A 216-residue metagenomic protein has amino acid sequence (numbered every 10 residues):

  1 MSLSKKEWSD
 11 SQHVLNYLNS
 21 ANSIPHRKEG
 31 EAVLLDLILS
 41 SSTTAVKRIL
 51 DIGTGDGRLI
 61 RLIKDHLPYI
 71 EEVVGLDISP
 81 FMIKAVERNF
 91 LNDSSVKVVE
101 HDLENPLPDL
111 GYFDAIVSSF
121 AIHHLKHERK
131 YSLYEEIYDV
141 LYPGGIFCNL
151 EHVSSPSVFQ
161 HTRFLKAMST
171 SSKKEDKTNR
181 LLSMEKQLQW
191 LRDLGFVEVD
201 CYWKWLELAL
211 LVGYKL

Functional and structural regions predicted by a protein language model:
M1-N16: N-terminal, positively charged/glycine-rich alpha-helical extensions of SAM-dependent methyltransferases
L18-L35: Conserved SAM-binding loop and adjacent beta-strand
L50-I52, R58-N105: Class I SAM-dependent methyltransferase SAM/SAH-binding core
P108-I116: A short acidic, Gly/Pro-enriched loop at the edge of an enzyme's catalytic core that lines a small-molecule cofactor
S118-I122, L150: Residues lining the SAM
Y131-P143: A short glycine-rich, Lys/Arg-flanked "PGG" loop and its adjoining helix->strand segment in the class I
C148-L194, V199-C201: C-terminal alpha-helical "lid/dimerization" subdomain adjacent to the S-adenosyl-L-methionine
L194-L216: Core SAM-dependent methyltransferase catalytic element
